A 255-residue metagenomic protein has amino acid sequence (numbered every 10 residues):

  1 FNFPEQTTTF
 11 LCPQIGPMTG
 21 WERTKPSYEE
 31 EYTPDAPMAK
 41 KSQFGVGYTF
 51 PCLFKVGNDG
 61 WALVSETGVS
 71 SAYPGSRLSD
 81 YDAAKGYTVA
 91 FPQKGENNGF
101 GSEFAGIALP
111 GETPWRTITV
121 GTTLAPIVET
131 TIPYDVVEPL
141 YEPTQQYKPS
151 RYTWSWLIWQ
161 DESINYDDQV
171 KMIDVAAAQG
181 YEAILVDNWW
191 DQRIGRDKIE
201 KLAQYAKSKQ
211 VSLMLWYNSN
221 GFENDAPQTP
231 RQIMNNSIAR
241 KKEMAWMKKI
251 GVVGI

Functional and structural regions predicted by a protein language model:
F1-P133: N-terminal accessory beta-strand-rich subdomains and adjacent acidic, glycine-rich linkers that precede catalytic cores
Q6, I15-G16, P110, T119 (+3 more regions): Feature activates predominantly on carbohydrate-active enzymes
M18-W21, V137, R196, A226: Solvent-exposed, non-transmembrane amphipathic alpha-helical segments
G20-E22, D135-P139, M172-V175, M234: Short, low-complexity, polar/charged sequence segments that are solvent-exposed and flexible
R23-K25, G86, E138-E142, A206-K207: Short, surface-exposed linear patches
G101-E103, P139, V170, K241: Residue-level detector of functional hotspots within protein domains
L124-T130, V136, L140-T144, Q160-S163: Conserved mixed alpha/beta catalytic, RNA-binding, or beta-rich assembly cores of soluble enzyme, regulatory
P149-I255: Substrate-binding cleft of carbohydrate-active enzyme catalytic domains
